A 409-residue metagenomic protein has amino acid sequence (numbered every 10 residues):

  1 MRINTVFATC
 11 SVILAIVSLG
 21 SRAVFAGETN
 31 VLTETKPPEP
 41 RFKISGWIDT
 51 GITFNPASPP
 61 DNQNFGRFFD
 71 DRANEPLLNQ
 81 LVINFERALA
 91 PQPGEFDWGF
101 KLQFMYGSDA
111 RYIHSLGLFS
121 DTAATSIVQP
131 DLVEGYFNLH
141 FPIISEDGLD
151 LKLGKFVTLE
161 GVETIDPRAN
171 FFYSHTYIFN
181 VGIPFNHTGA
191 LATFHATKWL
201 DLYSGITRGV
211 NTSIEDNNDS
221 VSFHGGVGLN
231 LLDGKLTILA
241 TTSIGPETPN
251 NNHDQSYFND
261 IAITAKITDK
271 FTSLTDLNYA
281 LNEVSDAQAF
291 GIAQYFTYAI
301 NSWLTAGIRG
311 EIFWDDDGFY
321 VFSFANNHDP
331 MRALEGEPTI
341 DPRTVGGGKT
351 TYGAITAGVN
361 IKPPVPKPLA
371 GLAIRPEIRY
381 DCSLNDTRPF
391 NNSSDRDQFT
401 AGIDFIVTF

Functional and structural regions predicted by a protein language model:
M1-N30: Cleavable N-terminal export/targeting peptides
S21-I48, T53-D70, V157-T158, V162-I165 (+2 more regions): Outer-membrane beta-barrel biogenesis signature
G27-I44, L89-W98, P142-L149, W199 (+5 more regions): Short loop/turn motifs that connect adjacent beta-strands in outer-membrane beta-barrel proteins
P37, F54-P56, G66-D70, L78-L89 (+2 more regions): Transmembrane beta-barrel domains of bacterial outer-membrane proteins
F42-T50, F96-L102, L149-L153, D201-S204 (+5 more regions): Transmembrane beta-strands of outer-membrane beta-barrel proteins
G46, L81-R87, E134-L139, L153 (+8 more regions): Residues on the lipid-exposed face of transmembrane beta-strands in outer-membrane beta-barrel proteins
A57-A73, A110-G228, T237-P246, S323 (+2 more regions): Surface-exposed coil loops of outer-membrane beta-barrel proteins
R67-D70, A110-I113, D121-T125, L236-P246 (+1 more regions): Outer-membrane beta-barrel pore domains
